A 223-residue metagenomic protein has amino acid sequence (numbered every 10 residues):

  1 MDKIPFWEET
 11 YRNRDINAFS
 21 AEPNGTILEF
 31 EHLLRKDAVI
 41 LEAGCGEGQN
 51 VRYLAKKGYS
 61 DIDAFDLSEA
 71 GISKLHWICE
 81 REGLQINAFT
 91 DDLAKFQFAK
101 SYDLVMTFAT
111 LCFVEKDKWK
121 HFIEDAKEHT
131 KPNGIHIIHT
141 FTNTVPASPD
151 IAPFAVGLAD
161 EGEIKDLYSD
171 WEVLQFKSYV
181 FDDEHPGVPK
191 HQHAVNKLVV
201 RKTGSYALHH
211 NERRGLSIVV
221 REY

Functional and structural regions predicted by a protein language model:
M1-D37, L41-Q97, V114-H121, D125 (+1 more regions): Class I (Rossmann-like) S-adenosyl-L-methionine-dependent methyltransferase catalytic domain, capturing the SAM-binding
K100: Active-site charged/polar residues at nucleotide-handling catalytic sites that mediate phosphoryl, nucleotidyl
D103: Conserved acidic residues
M106: A conserved beta-strand element that flanks and buttresses the S-adenosyl-L-methionine
A109-T110: Short catalytic micro-motifs in class I SAM-dependent methyltransferases
